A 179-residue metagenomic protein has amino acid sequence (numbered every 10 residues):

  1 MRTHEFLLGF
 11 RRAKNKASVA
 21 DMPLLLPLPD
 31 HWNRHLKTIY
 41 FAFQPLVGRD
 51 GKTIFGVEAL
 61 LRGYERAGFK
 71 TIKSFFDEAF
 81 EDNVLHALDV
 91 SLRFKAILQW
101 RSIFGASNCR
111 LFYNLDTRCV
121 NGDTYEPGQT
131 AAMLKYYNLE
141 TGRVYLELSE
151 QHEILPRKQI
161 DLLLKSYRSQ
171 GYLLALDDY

Functional and structural regions predicted by a protein language model:
T3-Y137: Bacterial c-di-GMP phosphodiesterase EAL domain
L134-Y179: The catalytic core of metal-dependent phosphodiesterases that act on cyclic dinucleotides
